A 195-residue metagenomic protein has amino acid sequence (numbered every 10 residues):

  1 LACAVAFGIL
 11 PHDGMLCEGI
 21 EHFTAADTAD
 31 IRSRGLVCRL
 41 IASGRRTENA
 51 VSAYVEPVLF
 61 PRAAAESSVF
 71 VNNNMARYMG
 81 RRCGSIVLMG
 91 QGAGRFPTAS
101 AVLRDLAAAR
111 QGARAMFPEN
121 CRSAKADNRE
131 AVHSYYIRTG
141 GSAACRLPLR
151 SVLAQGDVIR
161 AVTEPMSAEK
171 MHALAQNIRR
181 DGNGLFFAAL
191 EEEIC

Functional and structural regions predicted by a protein language model:
L1-M75, G94: Substrate-binding/catalytic subdomain of NAD(P)-dependent oxidoreductase enzymes
I9, S52-R138: Catalytic, metal-anchored helix/loop core of enzyme active sites in primary metabolism
I31-C38, S85-A93, P97, A154-Q155: Short secondary-structure transition/capping segments
R39, S43, A76, A107-R110 (+1 more regions): Functionally constrained cores in energy, signaling, and assembly domains
A42-G44, L59-P61, R82, G92 (+3 more regions): A broadly conserved detector of short glycine/acidic/proline-rich loop/turn motifs that flank catalytic sites and bind
R104-C195: A conserved regulatory-domain signal marking ACT and ACT-like small-molecule sensing domains and adjacent regulatory
